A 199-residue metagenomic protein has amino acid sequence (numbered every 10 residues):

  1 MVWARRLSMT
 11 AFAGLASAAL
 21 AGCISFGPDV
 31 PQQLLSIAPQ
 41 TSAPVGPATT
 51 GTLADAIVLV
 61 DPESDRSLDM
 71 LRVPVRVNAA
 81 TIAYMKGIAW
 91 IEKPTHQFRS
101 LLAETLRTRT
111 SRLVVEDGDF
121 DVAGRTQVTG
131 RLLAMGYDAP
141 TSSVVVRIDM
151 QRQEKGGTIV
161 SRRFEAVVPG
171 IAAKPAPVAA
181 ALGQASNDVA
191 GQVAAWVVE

Functional and structural regions predicted by a protein language model:
M1-F12: Bacterial N-terminal signal peptides that target proteins for export
A18-G22: C-terminal motif of bacterial Sec signal peptides marking the signal peptidase cleavage site
I24-I91: A structural "domain/chain start" motif
I24-T41, T108-G156: Surface-exposed short loop/turn segments
L53-D55, D69-L71, N78, K86 (+4 more regions): Envelope-exposed proteins and targeting segments
A80-A89, G156-G191, A195: Short secondary-structure boundary motifs at beta->alpha junctions and helix caps
A103-S111, A194-E199: Sec-exported extracytoplasmic/periplasmic mature domains
